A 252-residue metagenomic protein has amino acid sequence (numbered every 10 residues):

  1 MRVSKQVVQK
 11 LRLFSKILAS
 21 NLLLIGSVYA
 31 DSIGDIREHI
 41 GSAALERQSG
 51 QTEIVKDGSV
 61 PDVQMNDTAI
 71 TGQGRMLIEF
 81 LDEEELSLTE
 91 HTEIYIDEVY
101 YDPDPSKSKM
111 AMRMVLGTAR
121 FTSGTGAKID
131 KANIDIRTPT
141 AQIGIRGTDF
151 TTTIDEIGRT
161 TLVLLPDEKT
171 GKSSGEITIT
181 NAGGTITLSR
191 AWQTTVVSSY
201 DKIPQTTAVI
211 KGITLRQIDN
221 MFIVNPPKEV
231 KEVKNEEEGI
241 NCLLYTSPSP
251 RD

Functional and structural regions predicted by a protein language model:
V3-S15: Bacterial N-terminal signal peptides that target proteins for export
S15-I25: Bacterial N-terminal signal peptides
A30-Q73, F80-G184, R190-Q193: Flexible, surface-exposed loop/linker segments and immediately adjacent secondary-structure boundaries
V99, K202-T207, G212: Solvent-exposed adhesion/ligand-recognition segments of exported proteins
I210-L244: Long hydrophobic alpha-helical segments typical of transmembrane helices together with their membrane-interfacial
Y245-D252: Conserved small/polar residues in nucleotide/adenosyl-binding loops
